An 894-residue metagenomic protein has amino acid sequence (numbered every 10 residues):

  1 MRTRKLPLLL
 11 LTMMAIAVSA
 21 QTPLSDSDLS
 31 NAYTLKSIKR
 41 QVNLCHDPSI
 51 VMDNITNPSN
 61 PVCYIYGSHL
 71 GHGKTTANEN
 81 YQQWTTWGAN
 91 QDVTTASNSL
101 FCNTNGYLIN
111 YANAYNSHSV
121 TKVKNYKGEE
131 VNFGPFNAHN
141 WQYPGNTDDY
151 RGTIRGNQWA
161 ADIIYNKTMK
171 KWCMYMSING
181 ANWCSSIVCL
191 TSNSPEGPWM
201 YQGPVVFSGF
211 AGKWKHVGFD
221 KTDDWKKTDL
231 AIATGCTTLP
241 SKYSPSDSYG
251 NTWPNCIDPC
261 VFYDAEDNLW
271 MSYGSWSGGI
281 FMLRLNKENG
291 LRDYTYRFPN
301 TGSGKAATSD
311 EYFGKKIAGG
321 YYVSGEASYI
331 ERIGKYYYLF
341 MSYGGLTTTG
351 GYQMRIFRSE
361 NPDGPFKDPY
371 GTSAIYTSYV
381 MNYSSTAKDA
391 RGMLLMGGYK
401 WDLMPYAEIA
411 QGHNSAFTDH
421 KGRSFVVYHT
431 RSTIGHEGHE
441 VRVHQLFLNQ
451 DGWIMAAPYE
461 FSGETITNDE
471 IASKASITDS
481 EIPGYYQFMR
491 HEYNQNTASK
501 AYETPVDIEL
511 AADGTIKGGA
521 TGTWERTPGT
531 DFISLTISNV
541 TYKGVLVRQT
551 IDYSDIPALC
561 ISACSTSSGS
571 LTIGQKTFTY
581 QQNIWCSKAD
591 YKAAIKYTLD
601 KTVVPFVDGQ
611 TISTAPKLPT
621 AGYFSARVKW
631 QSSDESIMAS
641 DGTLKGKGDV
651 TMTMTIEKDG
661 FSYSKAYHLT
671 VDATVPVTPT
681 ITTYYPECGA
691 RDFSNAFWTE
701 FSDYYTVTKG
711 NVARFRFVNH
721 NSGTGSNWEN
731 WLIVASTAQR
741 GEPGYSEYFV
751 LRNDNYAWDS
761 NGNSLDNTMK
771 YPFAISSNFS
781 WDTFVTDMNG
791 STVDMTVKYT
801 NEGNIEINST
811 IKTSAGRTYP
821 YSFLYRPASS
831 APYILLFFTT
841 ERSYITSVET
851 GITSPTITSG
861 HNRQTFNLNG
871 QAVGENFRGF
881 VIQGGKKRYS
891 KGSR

Functional and structural regions predicted by a protein language model:
T12-S19: Hydrophobic h-region of N-terminal signal peptides that target proteins for export in Gram-negative bacteria
Q21-Y591: Carbohydrate-active catalytic/glycan-binding domains of CAZyme proteins, especially the secreted or lumenal ectodomains
T228-K242, A390-G398, I733-D794: Glycine-aromatic-enriched beta-strand/loop faces of beta-sandwich-type recognition domains, especially lectin-like
D590-V677: Beta-rich interaction/scaffold domains
C688-T768: Secretory/extracellular carbohydrate-interaction modules and structurally similar beta-sandwich "look-alikes"
F715, T786-Y821: Carbohydrate-binding surfaces in secreted/extracellular proteins
T818-S847: Flexible glycan-contacting loops in extracellular carbohydrate-active proteins
T853-R894: C-terminal outer-membrane/trafficking sorting elements
